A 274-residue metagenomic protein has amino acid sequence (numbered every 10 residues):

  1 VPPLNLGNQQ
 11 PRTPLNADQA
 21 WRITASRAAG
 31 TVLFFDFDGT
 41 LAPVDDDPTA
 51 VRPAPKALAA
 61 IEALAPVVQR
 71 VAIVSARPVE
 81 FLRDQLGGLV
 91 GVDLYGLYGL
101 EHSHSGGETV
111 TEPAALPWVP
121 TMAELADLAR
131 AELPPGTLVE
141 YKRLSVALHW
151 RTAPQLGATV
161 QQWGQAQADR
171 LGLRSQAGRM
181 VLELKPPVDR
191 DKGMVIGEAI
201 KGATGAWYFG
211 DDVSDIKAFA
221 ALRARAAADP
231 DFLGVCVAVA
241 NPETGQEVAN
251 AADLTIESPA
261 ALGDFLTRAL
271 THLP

Functional and structural regions predicted by a protein language model:
P3-N16, A28, A54, G193-P274: Mg2+-dependent phosphoryl-transfer enzymes with acidic/Ser/Thr/Gly-rich catalytic loops
R12-A29, L82-G88: Short amphipathic alpha-helices and their capping/turn segments at secondary-structure boundaries
T24-D47, I73: Asp-based phosphoryl-transfer active-site loop
R27, T31-L33, A60-V68, L222: A short, Lys/Arg-enriched amphipathic alpha-helix followed by its capping loop at the start of a domain
T31-L33, V92, G205-A206: The start of beta-strands in P-loop NTPase/AAA+ ATPase cores
L41-V51, R179-P187: Glycine-rich phosphate-binding "P-loop"
R52-V139: Active-site phosphate-binding/coordination module
G136, E140-F232: Conserved acidic, metal-coordinating active-site core of Asp-based, Mg2+-dependent phosphoryl-transfer enzymes
